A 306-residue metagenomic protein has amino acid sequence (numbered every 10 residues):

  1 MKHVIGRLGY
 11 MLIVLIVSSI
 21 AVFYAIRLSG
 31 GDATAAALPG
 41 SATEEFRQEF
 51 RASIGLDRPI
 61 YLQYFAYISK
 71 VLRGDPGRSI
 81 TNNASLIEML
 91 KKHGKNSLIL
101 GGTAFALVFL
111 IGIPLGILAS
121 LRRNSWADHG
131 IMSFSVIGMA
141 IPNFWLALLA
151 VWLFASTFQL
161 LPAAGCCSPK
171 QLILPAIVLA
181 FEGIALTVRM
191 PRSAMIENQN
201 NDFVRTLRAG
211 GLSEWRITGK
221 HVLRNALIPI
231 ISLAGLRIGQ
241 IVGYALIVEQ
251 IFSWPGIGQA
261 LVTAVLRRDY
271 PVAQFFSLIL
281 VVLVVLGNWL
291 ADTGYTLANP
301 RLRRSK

Functional and structural regions predicted by a protein language model:
K2-H3, K91-A127, N143, C167-K306: Alpha-helical transmembrane segments of integral membrane proteins, especially multi-pass inner/plasma-membrane
I5-V14: N-terminal signal-anchor/signal peptide hydrophobic helix marking the start of the first transmembrane segment
V14-F65, F158-L174: Hydrophobic alpha-helical transmembrane segments of membrane transport/permease proteins and related membrane-embedded
A21-L28, R58, S69, S133-P162 (+1 more regions): Membrane-water interface segments at the C-terminal ends of transmembrane alpha-helices in multi-pass inner-membrane
A25, S29, A37, S41-A42 (+10 more regions): Hydrophobic aliphatic residues
A52-I60, P76-L86, A164, T187 (+1 more regions): Membrane-interfacial helix-loop-helix junctions in multi-pass membrane proteins
D57-I113: An internal, D/E-rich "acidic patch" concept
R73, L146-A147, I196: Alpha-helical transmembrane segments and their lipid-water interface positions in multi-pass membrane proteins
